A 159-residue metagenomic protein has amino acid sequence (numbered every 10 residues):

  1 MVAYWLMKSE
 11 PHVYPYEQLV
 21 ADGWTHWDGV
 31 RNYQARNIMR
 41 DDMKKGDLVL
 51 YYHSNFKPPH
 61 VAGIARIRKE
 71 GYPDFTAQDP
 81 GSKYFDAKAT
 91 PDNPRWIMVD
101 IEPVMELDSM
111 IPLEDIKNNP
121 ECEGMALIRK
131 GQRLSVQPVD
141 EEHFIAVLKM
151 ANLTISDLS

Functional and structural regions predicted by a protein language model:
M1-K45, H143-F144, N152-T154: Compositionally biased, charged N-terminal/linker segments
A3, G23, K45-D47, V61-G63 (+1 more regions): A generic structural signal for short beta-strands and their flanking turns/coil linkers
M7, A65-R68, D140: GIY-YIG nuclease signature motif recognition
I38, A87, S159: Residues lining hydrophobic/aromatic ligand-binding pockets adjacent to catalytic sites
L50-Y51, R66: Hydrophobic beta-strand signal
Y52-P59: Short, charged beta-turn/beta-strand-edge "cap" motif at the junction between a beta-strand and an adjacent loop
G63-L134: Aromatic- and Lys/Arg-enriched surface recognition patch
S135-S159: Charged phosphate-binding loop/patch that engages nucleotide di/tri-phosphates or the phosphate backbone of nucleic
